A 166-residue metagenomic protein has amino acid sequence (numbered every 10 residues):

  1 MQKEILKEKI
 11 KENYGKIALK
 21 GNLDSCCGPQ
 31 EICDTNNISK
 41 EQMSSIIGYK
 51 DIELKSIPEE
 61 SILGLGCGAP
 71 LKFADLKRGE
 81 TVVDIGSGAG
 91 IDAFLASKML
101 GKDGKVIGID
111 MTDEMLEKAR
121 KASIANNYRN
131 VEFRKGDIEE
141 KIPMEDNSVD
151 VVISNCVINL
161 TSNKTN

Functional and structural regions predicted by a protein language model:
M1-M43: N-terminal auxiliary segments of SAM/dcSAM-dependent transferases
T35-T81, D92-M99: Conserved alpha-helix/loop element of class I SAM-dependent methyltransferases that forms part of the SAM/SAH-binding
R78, E139-V151: A short acidic, Gly/Pro-enriched loop at the edge of an enzyme's catalytic core that lines a small-molecule cofactor
K105-D110: Conserved SAM-binding motif I beta-strand of class I
T112-E114: Conserved SAM/SAH-binding beta-strand->alpha-helix loop
A119: Conserved SAM-binding loop
N127-E140: Conserved SAM-binding strand-loop segment of SAM-dependent methyltransferases
L160-N166: A short, conserved alpha-helix within the catalytic core of class I
